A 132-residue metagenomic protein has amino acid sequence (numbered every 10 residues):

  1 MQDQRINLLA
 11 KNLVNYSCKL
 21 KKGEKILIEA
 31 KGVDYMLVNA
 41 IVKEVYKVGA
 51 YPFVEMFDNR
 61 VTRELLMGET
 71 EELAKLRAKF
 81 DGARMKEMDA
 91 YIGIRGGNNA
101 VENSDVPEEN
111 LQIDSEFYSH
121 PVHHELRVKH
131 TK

Functional and structural regions predicted by a protein language model:
M1-K132: Active-site bordering "gate/hinge" segments that shape substrate access to catalytic or cofactor-binding pockets
